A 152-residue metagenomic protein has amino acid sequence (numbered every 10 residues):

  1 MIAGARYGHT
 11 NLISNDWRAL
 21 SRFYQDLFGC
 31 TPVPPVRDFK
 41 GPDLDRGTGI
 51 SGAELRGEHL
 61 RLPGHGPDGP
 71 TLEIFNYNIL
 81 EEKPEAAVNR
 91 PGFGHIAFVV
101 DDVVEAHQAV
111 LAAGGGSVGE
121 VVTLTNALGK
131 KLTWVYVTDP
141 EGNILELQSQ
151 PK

Functional and structural regions predicted by a protein language model:
M1-A3, L12, P35, P70-L72 (+1 more regions): Vicinal oxygen chelate
I2-G4, V88-N89: Short, flexible turn/loop "capping" segments at secondary-structure junctions
Y7-H9, P91-H95: Eukaryotic phosphotyrosine signaling hubs
I13-D68, L128-K130: Core segments of cupin and vicinal oxygen chelate
E58-L62, F75, V137: Short beta-strand element of the conserved SAM-dependent methyltransferase core
H65-D68, L72-N76, A86: Helix-adjacent hinge/juxtasegments
N76-L80, K152: Short, solvent-exposed aromatic-acidic interface loops
K83-E85, Q108: Acidic/His-leaning functional-site neighborhoods
